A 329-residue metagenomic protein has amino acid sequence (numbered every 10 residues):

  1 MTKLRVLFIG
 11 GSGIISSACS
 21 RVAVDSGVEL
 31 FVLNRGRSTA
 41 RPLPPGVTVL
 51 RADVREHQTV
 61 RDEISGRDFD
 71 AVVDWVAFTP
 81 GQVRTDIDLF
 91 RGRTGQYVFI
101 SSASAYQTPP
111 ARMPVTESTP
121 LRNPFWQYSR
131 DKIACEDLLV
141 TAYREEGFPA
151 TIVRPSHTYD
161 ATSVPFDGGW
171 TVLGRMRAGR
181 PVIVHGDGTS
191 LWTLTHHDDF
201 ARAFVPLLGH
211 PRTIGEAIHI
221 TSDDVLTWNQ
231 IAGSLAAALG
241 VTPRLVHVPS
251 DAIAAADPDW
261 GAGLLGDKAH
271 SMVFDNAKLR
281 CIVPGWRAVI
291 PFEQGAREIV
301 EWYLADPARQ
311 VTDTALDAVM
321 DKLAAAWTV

Functional and structural regions predicted by a protein language model:
L4-S26: N-terminal Rossmann NAD(P)H-binding glycine-rich loop of SDR-like oxidoreductase domains
P44-E56, V76-A77: Rossmann-fold cofactor-recognition segment
S65-P114, I133-L138: NAD(P)-cofactor binding segment of oxidoreductase domains
S102-Q127, T141-E146, S163: Active-site "gating" loop of Rossmann-like NAD(P)-dependent oxidoreductase/epimerase domains
M113-D137, F166-W170, T193-L194, V225 (+1 more regions): Short-chain dehydrogenase/reductase
E136-T162: Conserved beta-loop-beta element that borders a ligand/cofactor-binding pocket
F166-V172, H185-L208, G215-E216: Substrate-positioning beta->alpha
P206-L265, C281, E298, R309 (+2 more regions): Mid/C-terminal beta-alpha module of Rossmann-like enzyme folds, strongest in SDR-family dehydrogenases/epimerases
